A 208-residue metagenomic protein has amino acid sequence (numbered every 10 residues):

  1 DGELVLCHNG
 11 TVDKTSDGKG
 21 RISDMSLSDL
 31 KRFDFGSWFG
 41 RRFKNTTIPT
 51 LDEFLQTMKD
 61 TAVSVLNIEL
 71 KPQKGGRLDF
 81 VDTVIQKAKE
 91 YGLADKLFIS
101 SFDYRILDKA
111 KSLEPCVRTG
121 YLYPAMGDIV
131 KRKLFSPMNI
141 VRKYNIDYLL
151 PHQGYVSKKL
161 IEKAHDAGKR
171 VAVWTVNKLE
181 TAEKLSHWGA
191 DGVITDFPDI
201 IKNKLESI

Functional and structural regions predicted by a protein language model:
D1-V5: Short acidic, Gly/Ser-rich segments with clustered Asp/Glu that frequently serve as metal-coordination loops in enzyme
H8-M126, Y144-Q153, H165-A167: Metal-dependent phosphodiesterase/phospholipase catalytic core, i.e., the His/Asp/Glu-rich active-site region
R41, Y121-I208: C-terminal active-site rim and adjoining tail of enzyme catalytic domains
